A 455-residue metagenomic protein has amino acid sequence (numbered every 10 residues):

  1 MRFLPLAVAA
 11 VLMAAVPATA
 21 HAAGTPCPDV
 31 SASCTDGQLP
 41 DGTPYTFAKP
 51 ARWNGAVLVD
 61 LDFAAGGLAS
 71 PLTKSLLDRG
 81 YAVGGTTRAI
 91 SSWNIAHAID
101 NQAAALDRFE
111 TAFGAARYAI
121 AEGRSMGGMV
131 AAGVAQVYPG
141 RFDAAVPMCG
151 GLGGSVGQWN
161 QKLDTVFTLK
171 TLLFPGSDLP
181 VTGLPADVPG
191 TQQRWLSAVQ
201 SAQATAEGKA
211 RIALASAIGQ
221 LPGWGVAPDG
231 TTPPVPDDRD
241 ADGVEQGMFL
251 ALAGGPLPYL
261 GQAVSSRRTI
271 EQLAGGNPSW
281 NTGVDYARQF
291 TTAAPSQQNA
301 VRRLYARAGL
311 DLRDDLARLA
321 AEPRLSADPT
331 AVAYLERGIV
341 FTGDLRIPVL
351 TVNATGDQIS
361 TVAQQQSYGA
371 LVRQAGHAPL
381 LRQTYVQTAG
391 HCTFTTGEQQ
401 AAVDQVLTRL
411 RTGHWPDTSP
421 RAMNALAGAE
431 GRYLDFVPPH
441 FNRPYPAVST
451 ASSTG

Functional and structural regions predicted by a protein language model:
M1-A22: Secretory targeting and sorting signals
A23-A121, M126-G455: C-terminal His-loop and adjacent cap/lid subdomain of alpha/beta-hydrolase
